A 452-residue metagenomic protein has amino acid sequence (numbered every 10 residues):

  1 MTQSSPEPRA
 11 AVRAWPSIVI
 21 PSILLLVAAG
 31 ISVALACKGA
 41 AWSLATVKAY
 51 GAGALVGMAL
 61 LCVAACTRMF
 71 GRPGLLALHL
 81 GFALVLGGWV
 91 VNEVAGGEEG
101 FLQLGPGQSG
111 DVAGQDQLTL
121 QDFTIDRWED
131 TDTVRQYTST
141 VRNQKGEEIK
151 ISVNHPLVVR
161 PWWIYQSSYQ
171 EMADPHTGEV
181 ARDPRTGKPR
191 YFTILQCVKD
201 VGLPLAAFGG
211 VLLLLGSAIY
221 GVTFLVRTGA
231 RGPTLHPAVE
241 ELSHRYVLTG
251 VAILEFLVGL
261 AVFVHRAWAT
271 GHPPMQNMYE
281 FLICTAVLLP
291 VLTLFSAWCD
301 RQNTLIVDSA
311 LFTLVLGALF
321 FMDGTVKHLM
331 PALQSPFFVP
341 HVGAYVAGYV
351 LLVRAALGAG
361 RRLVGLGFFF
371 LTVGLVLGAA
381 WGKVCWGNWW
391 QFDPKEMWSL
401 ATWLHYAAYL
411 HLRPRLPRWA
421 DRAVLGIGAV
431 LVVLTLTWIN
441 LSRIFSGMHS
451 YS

Functional and structural regions predicted by a protein language model:
M1-S452: Solvent-exposed, non-transmembrane regions of integral membrane proteins
